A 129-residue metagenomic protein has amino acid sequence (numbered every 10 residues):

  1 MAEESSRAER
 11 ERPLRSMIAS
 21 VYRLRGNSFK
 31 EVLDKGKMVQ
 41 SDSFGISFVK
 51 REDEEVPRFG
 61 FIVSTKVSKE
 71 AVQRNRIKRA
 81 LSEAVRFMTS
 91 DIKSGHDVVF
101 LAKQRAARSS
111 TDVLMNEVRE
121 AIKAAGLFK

Functional and structural regions predicted by a protein language model:
M1-K129: Positively charged, solvent-exposed patches that mediate nucleic-acid binding
